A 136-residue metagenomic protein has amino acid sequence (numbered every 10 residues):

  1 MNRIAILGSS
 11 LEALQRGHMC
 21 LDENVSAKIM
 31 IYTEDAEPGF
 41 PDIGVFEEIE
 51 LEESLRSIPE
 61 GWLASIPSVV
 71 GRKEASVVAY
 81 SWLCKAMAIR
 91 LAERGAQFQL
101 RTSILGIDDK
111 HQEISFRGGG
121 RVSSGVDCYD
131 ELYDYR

Functional and structural regions predicted by a protein language model:
M1-E12: Beta1/beta-strand and adjacent pyrophosphate-binding region of the FAD-binding site in flavoprotein oxidoreductases
N2, A27-K28, V126-D130: Local beta-strand N-terminus motif with an aromatic residue
A5, M30, E113-S115: Ser/Thr- (and often Asn-) enriched beta-sheet segments in non-cytosolic proteins
E12-G71, S81-W82: N-terminal FAD cofactor-binding segment of flavoenzymes
H18-L21, A88, A92: Class I S-adenosyl-L-methionine
V25, A75, G95-Q99: Residue-level recognition of short, well-ordered coil/turn positions that link secondary-structure elements
V70-R90: Short beta-strand to alpha-helix junction loop
E93-R136: Predominantly flavin-linked oxidoreductase catalytic cores and closely associated redox partners
